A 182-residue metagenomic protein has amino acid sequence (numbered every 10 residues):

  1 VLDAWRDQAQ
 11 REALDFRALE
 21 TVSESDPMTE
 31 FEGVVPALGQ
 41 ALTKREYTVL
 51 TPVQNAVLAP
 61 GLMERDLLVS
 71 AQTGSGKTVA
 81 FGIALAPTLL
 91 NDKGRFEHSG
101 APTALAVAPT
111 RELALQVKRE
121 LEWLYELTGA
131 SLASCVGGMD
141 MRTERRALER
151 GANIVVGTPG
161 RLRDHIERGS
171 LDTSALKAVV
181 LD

Functional and structural regions predicted by a protein language model:
V1-R65, I83, P109: N-terminal intrinsically disordered, low-complexity tails of helicases
A37-Q40, Y47, E97-E167, A175-A178: Conserved nucleic-acid-binding Ia/Ib motif block in the N-terminal RecA-like helicase ATPase lobe
P52, A80, V156: Short aromatic/basic micro-patch
N55-L67, T78-H98, E120-L124, R163: Walker A/P-loop NTP-binding motif
P60-G61, A147, L171: Conserved alpha-helical segment in the helical subdomain of ABC-type ATPase nucleotide-binding domains
L68-S70, L105: Short hydrophobic/aromatic beta-strand immediately N-terminal to the Walker A/P-loop
A71-S75: The conserved Walker
L181: Conserved P-loop NTPase nucleotide-binding/switch module
